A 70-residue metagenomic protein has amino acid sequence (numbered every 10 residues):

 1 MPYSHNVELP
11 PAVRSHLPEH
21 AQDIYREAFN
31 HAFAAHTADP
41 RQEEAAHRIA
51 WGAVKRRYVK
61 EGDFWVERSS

Functional and structural regions predicted by a protein language model:
M1-S70: C-terminal alpha-helical interaction appendages
